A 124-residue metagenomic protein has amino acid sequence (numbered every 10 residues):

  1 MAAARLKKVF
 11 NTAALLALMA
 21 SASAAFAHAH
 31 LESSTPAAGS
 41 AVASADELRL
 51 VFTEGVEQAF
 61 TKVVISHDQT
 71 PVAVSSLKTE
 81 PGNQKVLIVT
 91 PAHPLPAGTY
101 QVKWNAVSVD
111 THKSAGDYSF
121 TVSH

Functional and structural regions predicted by a protein language model:
A2-A13: Bacterial N-terminal signal peptides that target proteins for export
A13-L15, A25: Cleavable N-terminal signal peptides
A25-T35: Cleaved targeting-peptide boundary
A37-A41: Short beta-strand segments of immunoglobulin-like
A43, L48-E54, T111-H124: Extended, polar beta-sheet/loop recognition surfaces of beta-rich domains that mediate binding to diverse ligands
L48-L50, E54-S75: Short, surface-exposed alpha-helix to beta-strand junction/turn motifs within ectodomains of secreted and cell-envelope
P91, P96-N105: A glycine-anchored, Pro-Gly-centered beta-turn/N-cap motif
